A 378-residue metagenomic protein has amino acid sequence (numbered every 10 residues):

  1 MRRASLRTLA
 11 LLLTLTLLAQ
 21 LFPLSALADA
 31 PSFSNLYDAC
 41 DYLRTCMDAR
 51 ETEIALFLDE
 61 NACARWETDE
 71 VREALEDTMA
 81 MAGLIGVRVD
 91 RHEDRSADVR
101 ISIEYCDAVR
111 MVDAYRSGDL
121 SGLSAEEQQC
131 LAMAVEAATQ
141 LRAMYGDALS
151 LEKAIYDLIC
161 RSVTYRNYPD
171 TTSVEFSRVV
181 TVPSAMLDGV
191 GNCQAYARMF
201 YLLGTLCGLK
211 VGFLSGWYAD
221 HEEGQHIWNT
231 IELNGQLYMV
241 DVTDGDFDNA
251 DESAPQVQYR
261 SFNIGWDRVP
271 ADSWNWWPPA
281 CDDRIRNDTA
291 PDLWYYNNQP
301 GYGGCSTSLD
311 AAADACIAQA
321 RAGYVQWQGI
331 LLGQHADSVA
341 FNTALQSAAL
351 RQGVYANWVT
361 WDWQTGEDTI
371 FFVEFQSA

Functional and structural regions predicted by a protein language model:
M1-L11: Bacterial N-terminal signal peptides that target proteins for export
L13-L21: Hydrophobic core
L27-G146, A271-A378: N-terminal accessory/pre-domain segments preceding catalytic cores
P31, D41-L43, A125, L187-G191 (+2 more regions): Alpha-helix capping and helix-loop boundary segments enriched in small/acidic/polar residues
S102, R166-S173, S177, D188 (+2 more regions): Repeated polar recognition positions within modular binding domains
G122-A185: Secondary-structure boundary elements
V182-Y196: A short, highly charged nucleic-acid-interacting micro-segment common to nuclease and nuclease-linked defense proteins
A195-V269: Hydrophobic/aromatic-rich core segments of domains that either
